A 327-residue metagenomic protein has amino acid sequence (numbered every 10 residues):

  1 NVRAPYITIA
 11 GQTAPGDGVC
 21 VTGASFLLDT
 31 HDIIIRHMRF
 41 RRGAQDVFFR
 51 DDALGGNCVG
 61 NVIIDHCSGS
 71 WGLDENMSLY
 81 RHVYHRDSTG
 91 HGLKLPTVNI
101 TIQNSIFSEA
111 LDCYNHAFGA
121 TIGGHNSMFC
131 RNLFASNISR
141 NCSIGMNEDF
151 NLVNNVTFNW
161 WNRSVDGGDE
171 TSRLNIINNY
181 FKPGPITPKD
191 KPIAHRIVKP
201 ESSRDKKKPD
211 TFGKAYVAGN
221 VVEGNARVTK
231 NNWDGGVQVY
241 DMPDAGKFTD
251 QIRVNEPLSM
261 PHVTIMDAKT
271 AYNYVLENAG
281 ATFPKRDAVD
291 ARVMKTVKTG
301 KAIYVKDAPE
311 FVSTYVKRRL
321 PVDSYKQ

Functional and structural regions predicted by a protein language model:
N1-R3, F181-Q327: Long, contiguous C-terminal flanking segments immediately downstream of a protein's structured core
V2, V19-D29, D46-C58, E75-H82 (+6 more regions): Glycine-rich beta-solenoid repeat tracts in large extracellular/virion proteins
P5-P15, H31-R42, G60-E75, R81-D112 (+4 more regions): Right-handed parallel beta-helix
G23, I122-S127, M146, K306 (+2 more regions): Generic structural signal for short, solvent-exposed loop/turn connectors between secondary structure elements
A24-F26, M38, V275: Short, Φ-rich (hydrophobic/aromatic) sequence segments
D51-D52, D65, D74-S78, D250 (+1 more regions): Acidic side chains
A53, H66, F150, I176 (+3 more regions): Short linear motifs in intrinsically disordered/low-complexity regions
